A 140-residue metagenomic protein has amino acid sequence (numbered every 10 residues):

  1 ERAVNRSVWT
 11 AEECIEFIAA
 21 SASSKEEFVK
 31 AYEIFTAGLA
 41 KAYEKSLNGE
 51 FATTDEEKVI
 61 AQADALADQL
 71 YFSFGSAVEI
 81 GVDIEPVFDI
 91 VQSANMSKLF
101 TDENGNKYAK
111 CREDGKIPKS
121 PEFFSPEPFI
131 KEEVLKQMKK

Functional and structural regions predicted by a protein language model:
E1-L66, L70-K140: Flexible "arm" and connector segments at domain edges
